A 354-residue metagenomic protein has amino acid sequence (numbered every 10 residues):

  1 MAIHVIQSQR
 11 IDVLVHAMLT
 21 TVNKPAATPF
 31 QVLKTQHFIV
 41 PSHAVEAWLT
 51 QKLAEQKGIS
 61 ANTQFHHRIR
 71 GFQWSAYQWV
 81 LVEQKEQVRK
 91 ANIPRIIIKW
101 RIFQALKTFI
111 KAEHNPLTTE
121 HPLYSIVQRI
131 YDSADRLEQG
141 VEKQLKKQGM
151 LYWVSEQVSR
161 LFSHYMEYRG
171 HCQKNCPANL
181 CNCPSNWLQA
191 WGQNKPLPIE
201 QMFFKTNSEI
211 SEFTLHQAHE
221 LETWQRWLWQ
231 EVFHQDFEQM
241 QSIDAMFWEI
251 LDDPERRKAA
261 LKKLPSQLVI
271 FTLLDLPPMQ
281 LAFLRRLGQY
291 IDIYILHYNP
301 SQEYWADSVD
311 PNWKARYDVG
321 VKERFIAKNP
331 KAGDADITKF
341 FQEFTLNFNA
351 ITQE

Functional and structural regions predicted by a protein language model:
M1-E354: Nucleic acid-machinery interaction/catalytic patches
